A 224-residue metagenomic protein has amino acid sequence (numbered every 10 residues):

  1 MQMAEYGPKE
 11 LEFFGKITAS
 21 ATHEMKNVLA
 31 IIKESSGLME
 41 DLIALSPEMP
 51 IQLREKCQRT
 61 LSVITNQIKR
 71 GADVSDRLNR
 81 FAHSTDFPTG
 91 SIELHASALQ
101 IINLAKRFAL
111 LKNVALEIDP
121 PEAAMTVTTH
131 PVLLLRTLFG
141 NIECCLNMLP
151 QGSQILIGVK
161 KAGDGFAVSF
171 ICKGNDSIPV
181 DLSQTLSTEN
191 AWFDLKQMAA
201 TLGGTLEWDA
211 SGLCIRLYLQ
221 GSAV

Functional and structural regions predicted by a protein language model:
M1-F13, A223: Conserved signal-transmission helix
Q2-Y6, M25-K69: Histidine phosphotransfer helical core of two-component systems
K16-L29, H130-S153, F193-T201: Conserved ATP-binding N-box helix of the HATPase_c
T60, S75-S91, E122, M148: Flexible helix-coil linker/loop segments in the cytosolic histidine kinase module, especially at subdomain junctions
S62, S91-R107, F139-G140: Short beta-to-alpha transition helix within the HATPase_c
S84, A105-A115: A short helix-and-adjacent loop within the catalytic ATP-binding
A115-M125, A162: Conserved catalytic submotifs in the C-terminal HATPase_c
D164-D194: Glycine-rich/acidic phosphate-handling loop/turn and adjacent ATP-lid/helix of nucleotide-binding kinase/ATPase domains
